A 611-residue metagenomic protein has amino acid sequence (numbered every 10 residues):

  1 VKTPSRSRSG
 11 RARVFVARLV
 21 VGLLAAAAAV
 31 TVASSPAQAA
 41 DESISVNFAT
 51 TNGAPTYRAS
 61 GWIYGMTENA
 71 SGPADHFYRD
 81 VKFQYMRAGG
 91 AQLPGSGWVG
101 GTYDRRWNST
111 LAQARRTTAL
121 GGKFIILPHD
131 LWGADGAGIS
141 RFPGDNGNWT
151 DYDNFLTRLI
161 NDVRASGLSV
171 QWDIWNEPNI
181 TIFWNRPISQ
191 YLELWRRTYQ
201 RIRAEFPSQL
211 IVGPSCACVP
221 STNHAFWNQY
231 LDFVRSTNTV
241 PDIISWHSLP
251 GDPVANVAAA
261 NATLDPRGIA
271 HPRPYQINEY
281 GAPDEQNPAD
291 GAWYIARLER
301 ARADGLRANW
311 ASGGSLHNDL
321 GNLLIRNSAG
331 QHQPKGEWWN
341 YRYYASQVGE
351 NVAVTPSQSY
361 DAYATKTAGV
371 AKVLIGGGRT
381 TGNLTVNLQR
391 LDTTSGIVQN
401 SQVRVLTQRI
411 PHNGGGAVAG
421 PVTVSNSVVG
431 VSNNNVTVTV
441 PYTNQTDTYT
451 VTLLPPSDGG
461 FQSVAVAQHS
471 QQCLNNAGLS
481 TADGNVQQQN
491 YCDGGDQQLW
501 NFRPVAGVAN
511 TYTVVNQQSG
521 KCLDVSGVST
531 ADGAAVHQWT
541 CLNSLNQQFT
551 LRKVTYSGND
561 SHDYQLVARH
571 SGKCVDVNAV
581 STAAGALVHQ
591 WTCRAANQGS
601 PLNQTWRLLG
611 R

Functional and structural regions predicted by a protein language model:
K2-A39: Secretory targeting and sorting signals
A40-G89: Boundary/entry segment of secreted carbohydrate-active catalytic domains
V81-P241, S245-D252: Substrate-binding cleft and catalytic face of glycoside hydrolase catalytic domains, especially the flexible beta-alpha
D242-P288: Glycoside hydrolase catalytic-domain groove-lining segments
E285-V370, G376-G377: Aromatic/acidic polysaccharide-binding cleft in carbohydrate-active enzymes
Q358-H412: Carbohydrate-binding surface patches
G420-D458: C-terminal beta-strand-rich structural cap/linker in extracellular carbohydrate-active enzymes
D458-A482, D496-T530, Q548-T582, Q598-R611: Extracellular glycan-recognition/adhesion modules and their associated mucin-like linkers
